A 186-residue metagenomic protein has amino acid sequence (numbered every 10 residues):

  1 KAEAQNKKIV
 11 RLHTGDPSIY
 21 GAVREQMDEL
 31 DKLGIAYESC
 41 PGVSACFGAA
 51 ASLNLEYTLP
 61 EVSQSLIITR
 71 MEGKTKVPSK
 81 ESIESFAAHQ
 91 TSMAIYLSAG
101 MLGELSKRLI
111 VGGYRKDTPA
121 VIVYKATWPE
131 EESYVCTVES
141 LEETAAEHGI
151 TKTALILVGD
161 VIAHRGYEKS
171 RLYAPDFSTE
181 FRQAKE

Functional and structural regions predicted by a protein language model:
E3-A4, D31: Conserved ATPase "switch" residues in P-loop NTPase domains
Q5-I9, A22, S65, G73-E186: A contiguous loop/helix-start segment that scaffolds small-molecule binding in enzyme catalytic cores
T14-H89, E132-V135: Class I SAM-dependent methyltransferase SAM-binding "motif I" and its flanking Rossmann-like core
